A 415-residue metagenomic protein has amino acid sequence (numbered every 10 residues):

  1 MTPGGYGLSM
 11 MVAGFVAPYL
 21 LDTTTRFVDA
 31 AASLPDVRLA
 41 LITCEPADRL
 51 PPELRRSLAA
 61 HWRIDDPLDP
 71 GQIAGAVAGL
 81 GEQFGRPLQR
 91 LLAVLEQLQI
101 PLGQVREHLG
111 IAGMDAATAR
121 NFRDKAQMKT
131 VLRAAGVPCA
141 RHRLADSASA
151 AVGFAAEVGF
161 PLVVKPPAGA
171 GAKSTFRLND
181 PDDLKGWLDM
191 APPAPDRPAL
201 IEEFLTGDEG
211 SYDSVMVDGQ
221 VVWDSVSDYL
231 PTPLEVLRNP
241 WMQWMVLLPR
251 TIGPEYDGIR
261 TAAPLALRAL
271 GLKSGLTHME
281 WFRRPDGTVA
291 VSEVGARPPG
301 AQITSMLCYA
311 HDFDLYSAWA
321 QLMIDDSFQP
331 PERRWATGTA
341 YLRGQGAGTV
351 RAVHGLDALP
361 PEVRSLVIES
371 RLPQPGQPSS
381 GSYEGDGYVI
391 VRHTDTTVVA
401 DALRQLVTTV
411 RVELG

Functional and structural regions predicted by a protein language model:
M1-T118, S149, F328, G344 (+3 more regions): ATP-binding N-terminal substructure of ATP-dependent carboxylate-amine bond-forming enzymes
F122-L200, T206, V217-Q220, P249-T261 (+2 more regions): Active-site nucleotide/adenylate-binding loops and adjacent lid/helix of ATP-dependent enzymes
F176, E203, L247-L248, C308 (+1 more regions): Short, well-ordered beta-strand elements within core beta-sheets of diverse protein domains
N179-D180, M216, L342-Q345, V389-D395: Short beta-strand-to-loop capping motifs
E203-L272, L276, R283, V291 (+2 more regions): ATP-dependent carboxylate/phosphate-activation module, predominantly the ATP-grasp catalytic core and closely related
K273-M279, Q329-R333, E413-G415: Flexible, glycine/charged-enriched surface loops at secondary-structure junctions
T277, L359-P375: A structural supersecondary motif
Q321-V363: A glycine-rich beta-turn/hairpin centered on an aromatic-Pro dipeptide
